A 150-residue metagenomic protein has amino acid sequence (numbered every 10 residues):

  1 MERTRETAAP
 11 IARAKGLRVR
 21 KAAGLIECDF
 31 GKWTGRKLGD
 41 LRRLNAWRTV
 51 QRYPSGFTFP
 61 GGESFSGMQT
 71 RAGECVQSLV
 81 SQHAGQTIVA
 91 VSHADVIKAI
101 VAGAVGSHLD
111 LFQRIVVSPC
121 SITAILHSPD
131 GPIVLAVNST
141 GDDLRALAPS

Functional and structural regions predicted by a protein language model:
M1, F65, Q69-G73: Amphipathic, non-transmembrane alpha-helical scaffold segments
M1-R48: Phosphate-coordination/substrate-recognition cap region in phosphate-metabolizing enzymes
P10, A99, G103: Active-site signature of alpha/beta-hydrolase-fold catalytic machinery across serine- and Asp/Cys-nucleophile hydrolases
C28-G39, S81-T87, G103-S150: Acidic, low-complexity terminal tails and accessory targeting/binding regions of phosphate-metabolizing enzymes
A46-G67: Short glycine/proline- and acidic residue-enriched helix-loop micro-motifs that form flexible lids or anion-recognition
A72-V76, P119: Short amphipathic alpha-helical/adjacent loop interface patches that line ligand and macromolecule-binding sites
H93: Short, conserved phosphate/pyrophosphate- and ester-handling motifs at nucleotide-, phospho-/glycolipid
